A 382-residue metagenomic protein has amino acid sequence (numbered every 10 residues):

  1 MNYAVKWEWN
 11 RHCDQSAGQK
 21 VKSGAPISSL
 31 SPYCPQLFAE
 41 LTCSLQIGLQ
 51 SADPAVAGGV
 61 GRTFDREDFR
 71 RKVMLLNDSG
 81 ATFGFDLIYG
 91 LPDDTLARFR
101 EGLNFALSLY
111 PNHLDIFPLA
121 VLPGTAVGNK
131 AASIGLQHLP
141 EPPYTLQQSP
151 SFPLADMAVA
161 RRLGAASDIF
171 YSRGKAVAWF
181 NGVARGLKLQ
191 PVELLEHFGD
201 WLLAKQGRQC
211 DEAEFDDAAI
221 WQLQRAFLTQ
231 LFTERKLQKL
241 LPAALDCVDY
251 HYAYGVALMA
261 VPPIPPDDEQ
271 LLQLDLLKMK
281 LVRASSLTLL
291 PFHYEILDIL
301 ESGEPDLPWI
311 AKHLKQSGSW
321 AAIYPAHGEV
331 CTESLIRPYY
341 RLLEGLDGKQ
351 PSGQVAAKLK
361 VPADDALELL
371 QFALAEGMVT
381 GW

Functional and structural regions predicted by a protein language model:
M1-E141, L146-F152: Conserved non-cysteine loop/helix-boundary elements of the Radical SAM core domain that shape
Q46, A57, F85, L300 (+3 more regions): Extended hydrophobic-aromatic, low-complexity segments
G80, Y110, P118, S167-Y171 (+2 more regions): A generic secondary-structure signal for well-formed alpha-helical elements
A132-M259: C-terminal accessory regions of radical SAM enzymes
G174-A178, G303, T380: Short, polar/charged, Gly/Pro-enriched helix-capping and turn/loop motifs at alpha-helix termini and inter-helix linkers
Q209-E329: Hydrophobic packing positions characteristic of elongated beta-solenoid/beta-helix-type spike/fiber shafts
L241-D267, C331-W382: Long, charge-rich, low-complexity alpha-helical segments
